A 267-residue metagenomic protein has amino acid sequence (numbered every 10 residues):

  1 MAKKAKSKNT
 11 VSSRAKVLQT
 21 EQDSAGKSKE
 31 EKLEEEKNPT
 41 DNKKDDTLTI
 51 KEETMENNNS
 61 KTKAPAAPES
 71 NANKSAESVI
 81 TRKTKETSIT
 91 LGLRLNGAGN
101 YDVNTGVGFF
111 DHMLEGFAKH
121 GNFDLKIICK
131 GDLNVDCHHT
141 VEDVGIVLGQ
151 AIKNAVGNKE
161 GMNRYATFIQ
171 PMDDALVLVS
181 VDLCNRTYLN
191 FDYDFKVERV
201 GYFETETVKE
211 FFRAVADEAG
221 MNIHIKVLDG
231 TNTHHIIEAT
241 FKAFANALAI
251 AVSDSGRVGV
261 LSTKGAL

Functional and structural regions predicted by a protein language model:
M1-P65: Polybasic, lysine-enriched low-complexity intrinsically disordered terminal tails
K3, E56, N71-L267: N-terminal intrinsically disordered, cationic/polar leader segments that include organellar targeting peptides
